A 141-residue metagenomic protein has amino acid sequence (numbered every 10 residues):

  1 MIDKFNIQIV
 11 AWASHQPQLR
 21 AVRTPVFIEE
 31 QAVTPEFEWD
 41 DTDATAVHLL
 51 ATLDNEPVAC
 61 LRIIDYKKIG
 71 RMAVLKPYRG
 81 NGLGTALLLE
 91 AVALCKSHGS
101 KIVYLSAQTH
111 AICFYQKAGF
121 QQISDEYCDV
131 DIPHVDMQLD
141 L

Functional and structural regions predicted by a protein language model:
M1-E38, A46-H48, L53: Short amphipathic alpha-helix that is part of the acyltransferase structural core
R23, Y115, F120: Conserved active-site tyrosine of GNAT-family acetyltransferases
E36-D41, D125-Y127: Short, solvent-exposed loop/turn elements at beta->coil junctions and helix N-caps that rim active or binding pockets
A46, V58, I132: Short coil/loop residues immediately preceding or within conserved phosphate-binding loops of NTP-utilizing enzyme
L50, N55-A73: Conserved beta-strand in the GNAT
Y78, G82-E90: Conserved acetyl-CoA pyrophosphate-binding loop and the N-cap/start of the following alpha-helix in GNAT-like
C95-Q108: Conserved GNAT acetyl-CoA-binding A-motif
S106, Q121-D136: Conserved catalytic-core motifs of GNAT/GCN5-like acyltransferases
